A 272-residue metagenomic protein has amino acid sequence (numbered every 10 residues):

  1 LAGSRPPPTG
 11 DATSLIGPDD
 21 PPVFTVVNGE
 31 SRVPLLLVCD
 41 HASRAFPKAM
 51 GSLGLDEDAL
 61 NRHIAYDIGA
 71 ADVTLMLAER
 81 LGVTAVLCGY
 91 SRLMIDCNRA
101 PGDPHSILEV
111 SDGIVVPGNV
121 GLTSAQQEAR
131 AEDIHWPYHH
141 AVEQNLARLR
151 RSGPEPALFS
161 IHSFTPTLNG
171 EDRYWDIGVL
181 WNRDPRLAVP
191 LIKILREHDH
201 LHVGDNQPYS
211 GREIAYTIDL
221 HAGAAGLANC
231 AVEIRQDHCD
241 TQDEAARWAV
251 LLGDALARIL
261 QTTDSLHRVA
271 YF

Functional and structural regions predicted by a protein language model:
L1-L158, S163-F272: N-terminal catalytic or cofactor-binding beta/alpha core of small enzyme domains
